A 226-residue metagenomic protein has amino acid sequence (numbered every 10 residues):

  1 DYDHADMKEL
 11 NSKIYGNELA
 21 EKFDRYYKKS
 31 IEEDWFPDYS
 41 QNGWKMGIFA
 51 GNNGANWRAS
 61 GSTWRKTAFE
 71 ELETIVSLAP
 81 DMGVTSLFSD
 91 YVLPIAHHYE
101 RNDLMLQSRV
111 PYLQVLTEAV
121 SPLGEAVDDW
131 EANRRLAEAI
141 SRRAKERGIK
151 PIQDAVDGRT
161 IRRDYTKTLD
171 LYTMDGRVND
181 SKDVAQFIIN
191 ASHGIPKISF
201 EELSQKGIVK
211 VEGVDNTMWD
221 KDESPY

Functional and structural regions predicted by a protein language model:
D1-L87, H97-D103, N190, E201-Y226: Extended redox/cofactor-interaction regions of prokaryotic respiratory oxidoreductases
P37, G54-R58, L106, E118-A126 (+1 more regions): Hydrophobic alpha-helical scaffolding
I48, D81, H98, S108 (+3 more regions): Broad hydrophobic/π-residue packing in well-ordered secondary structure
A55, P111-V120, Y172, I188 (+2 more regions): Generic preference for hydrophobic/aromatic residues in regular secondary structure cores
D90: Catalytic, metal-anchored helix/loop core of enzyme active sites in primary metabolism
L93-P94: Catalytic alpha/beta core of large soluble enzyme barrels
Y99-P122, A137: Glycine/threonine-rich phosphate-binding loop and adjacent beta-strand/alpha-helix elements that clamp
V120-S121, E125-G213: Long, C-terminal catalytic modules of enzymes
